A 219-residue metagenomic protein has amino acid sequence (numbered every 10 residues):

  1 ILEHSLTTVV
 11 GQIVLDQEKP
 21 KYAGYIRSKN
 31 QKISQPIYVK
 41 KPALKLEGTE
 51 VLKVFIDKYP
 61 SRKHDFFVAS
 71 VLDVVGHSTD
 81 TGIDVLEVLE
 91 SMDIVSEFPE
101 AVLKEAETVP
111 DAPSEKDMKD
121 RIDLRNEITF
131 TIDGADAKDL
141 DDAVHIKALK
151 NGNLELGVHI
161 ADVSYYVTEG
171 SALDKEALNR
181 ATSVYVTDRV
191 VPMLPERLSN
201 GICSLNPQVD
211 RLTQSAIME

Functional and structural regions predicted by a protein language model:
I1-G157, S164-T213: Charge-lined substrate channels and their catalytic hotspots, especially those that engage the 3′ end of RNA
A216: Basic- and aromatic-enriched surface patches that contact anionic nucleotides/nucleic acids
E219: Short helix/loop segments within enzyme catalytic domains that coordinate or immediately flank catalytic cofactors
